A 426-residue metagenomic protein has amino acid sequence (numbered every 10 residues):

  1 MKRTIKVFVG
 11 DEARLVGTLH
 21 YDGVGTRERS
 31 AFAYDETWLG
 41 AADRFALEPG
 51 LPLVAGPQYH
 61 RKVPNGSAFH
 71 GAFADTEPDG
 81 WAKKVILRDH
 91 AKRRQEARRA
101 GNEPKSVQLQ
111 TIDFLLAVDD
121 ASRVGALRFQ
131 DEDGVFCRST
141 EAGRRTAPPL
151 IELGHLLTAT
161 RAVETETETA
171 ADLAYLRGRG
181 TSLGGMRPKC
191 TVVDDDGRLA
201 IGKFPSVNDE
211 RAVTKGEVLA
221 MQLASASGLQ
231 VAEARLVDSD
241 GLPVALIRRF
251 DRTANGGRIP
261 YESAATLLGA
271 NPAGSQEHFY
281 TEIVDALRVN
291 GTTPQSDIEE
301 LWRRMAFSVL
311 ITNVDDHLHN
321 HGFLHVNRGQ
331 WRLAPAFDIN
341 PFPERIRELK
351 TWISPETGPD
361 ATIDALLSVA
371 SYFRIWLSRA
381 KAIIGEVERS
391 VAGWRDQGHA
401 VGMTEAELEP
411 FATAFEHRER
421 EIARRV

Functional and structural regions predicted by a protein language model:
M1-L318, G322-V426: Phosphate/dinucleotide-binding and metal-coordinating scaffold of catalytic cores in nucleotide-dependent enzymes
